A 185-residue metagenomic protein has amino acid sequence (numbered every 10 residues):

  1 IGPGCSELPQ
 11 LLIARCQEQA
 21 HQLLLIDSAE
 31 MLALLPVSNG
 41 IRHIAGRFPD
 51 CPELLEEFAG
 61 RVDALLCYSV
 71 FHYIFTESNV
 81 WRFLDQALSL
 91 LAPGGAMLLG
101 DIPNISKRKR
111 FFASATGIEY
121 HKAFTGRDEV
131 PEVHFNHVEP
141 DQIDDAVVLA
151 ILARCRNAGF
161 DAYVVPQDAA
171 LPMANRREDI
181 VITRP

Functional and structural regions predicted by a protein language model:
G2: Conserved S-adenosyl-L-methionine
C5-C51: Class I SAM-dependent methyltransferase SAM/SAH-binding core
L66: A conserved beta-strand element that flanks and buttresses the S-adenosyl-L-methionine
S69-Y73: Short catalytic micro-motifs in class I SAM-dependent methyltransferases
I74-Q86: A short, conserved alpha-helix within the catalytic core of class I
G94-D101: Conserved beta-strand signature within the Rossmann-like core of class I S-adenosyl-L-methionine
P103-C155, P166-A169: C-terminal alpha-helical "lid/dimerization" subdomain adjacent to the S-adenosyl-L-methionine
C155, F160-P185: Core SAM-dependent methyltransferase catalytic element
